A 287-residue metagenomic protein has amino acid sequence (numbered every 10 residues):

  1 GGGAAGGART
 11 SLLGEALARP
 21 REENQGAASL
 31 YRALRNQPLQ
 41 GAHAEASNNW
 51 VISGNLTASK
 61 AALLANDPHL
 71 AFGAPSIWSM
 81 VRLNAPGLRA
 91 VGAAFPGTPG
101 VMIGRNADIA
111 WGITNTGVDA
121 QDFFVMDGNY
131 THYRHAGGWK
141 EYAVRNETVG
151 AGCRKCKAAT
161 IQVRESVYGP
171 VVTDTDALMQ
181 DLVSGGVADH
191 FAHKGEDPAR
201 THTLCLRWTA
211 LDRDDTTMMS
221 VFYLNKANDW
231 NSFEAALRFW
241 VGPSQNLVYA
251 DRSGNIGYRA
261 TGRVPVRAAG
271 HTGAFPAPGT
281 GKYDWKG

Functional and structural regions predicted by a protein language model:
G1-G287: Mature extracytoplasmic enzyme cores
